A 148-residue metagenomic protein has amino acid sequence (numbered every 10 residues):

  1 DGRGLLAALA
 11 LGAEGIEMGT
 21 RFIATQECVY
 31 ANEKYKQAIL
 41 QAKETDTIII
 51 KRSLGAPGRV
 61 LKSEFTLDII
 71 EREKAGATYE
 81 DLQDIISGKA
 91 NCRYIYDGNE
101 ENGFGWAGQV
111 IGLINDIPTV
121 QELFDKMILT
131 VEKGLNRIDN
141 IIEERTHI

Functional and structural regions predicted by a protein language model:
G2-I148: Conserved active-site-proximal phosphate/metal-binding subdomains
